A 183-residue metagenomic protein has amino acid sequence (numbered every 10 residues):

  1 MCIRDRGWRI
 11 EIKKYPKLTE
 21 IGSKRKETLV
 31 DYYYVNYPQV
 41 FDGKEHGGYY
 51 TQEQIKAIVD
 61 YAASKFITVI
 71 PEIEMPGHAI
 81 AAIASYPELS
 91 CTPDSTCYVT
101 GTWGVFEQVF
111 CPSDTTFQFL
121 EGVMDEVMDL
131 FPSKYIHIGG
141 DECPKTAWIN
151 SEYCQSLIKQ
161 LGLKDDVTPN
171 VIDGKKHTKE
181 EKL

Functional and structural regions predicted by a protein language model:
R4-L183: Substrate-binding cleft of carbohydrate-active enzyme catalytic domains
